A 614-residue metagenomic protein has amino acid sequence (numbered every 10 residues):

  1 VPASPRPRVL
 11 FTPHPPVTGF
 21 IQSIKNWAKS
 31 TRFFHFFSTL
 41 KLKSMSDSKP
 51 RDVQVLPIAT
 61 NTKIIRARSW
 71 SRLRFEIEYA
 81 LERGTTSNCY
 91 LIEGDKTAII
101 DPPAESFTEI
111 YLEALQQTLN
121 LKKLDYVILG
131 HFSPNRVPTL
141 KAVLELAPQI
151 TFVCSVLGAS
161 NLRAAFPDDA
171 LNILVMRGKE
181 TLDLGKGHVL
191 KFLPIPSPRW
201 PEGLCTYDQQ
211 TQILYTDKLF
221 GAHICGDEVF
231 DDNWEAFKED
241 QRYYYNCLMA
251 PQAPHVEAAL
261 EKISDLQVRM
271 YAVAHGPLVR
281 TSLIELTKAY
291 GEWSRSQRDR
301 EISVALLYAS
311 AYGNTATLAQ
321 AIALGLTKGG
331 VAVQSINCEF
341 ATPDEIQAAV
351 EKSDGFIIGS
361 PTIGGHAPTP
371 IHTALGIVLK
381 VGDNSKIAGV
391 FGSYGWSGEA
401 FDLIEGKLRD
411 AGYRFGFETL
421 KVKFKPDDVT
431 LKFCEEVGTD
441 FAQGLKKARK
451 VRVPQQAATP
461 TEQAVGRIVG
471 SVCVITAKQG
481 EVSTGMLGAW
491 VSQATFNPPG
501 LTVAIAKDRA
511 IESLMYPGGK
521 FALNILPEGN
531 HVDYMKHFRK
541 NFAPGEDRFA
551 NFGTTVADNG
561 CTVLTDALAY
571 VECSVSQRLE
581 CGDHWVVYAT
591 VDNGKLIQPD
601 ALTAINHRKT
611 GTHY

Functional and structural regions predicted by a protein language model:
S30, S46-Q54, T60, Q210 (+2 more regions): Accessory terminal helices/loops
P50, P57-T60, V153-G203, Q252 (+1 more regions): Metallo-beta-lactamase
V53-Q117, C205-D208, Q212-Y215, T315: Conserved beta-strand hairpin/beta-sheet module of binuclear metal-dependent hydrolase folds, prominently
Q54, G226, A236-Y271, P277-L278 (+2 more regions): FMN-binding flavodoxin-like domain, especially the glycine-rich phosphate-binding loop
D95, S106-V153: Active-site metal-binding motif and surrounding structural segment of the metallo-beta-lactamase
I100-P102, D125-F132, F152-S155, L214-K218 (+1 more regions): Active-site neighborhood of phospho(di)ester-bond hydrolases with catalytic His/Asp-centered motifs
K450-Y614: Basic, polyanion-binding surface patches
